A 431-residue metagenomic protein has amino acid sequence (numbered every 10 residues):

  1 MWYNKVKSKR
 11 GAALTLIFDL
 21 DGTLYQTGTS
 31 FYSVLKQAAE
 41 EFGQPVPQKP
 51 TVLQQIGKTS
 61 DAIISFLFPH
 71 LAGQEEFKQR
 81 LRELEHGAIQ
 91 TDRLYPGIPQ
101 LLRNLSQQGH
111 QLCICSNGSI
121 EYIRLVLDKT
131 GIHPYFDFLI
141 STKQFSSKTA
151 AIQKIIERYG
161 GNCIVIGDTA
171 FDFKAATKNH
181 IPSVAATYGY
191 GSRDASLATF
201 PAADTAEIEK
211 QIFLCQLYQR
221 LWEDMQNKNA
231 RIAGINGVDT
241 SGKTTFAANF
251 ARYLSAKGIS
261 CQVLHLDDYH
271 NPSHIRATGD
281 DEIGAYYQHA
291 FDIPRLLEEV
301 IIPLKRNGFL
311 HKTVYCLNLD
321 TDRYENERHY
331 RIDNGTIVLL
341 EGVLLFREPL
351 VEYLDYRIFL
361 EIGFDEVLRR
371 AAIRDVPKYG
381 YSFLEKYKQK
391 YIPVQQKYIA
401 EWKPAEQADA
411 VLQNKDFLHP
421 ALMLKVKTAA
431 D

Functional and structural regions predicted by a protein language model:
W2, K7-Q54, F68: Active-site neighborhood of HAD-like aspartate-dependent phosphohydrolases
W2-A13, I120, R124-Q216: Asp-based, Mg2+/Mn2+-dependent phosphohydrolase catalytic module
S65-P99: Metal-dependent phosphoesterase signature
G87-I114, I120, R124, T149-A150: Short, acidic loop-to-helix structural element flanking the phosphoryl-transfer center in phosphate-processing enzymes
K210-N227, E352, I373-P377, Q396-D431: NTP-dependent small-molecule kinase module
K243: Conserved lysine of the Walker
Q262, N271-D320: Conserved nucleotide-sensing/catalytic segment adjacent to the nucleotide-binding pocket in NTP-handling enzymes
R323-D375: ATP-dependent NMP and nucleoside kinases share a basic, alpha-helical "lid"
